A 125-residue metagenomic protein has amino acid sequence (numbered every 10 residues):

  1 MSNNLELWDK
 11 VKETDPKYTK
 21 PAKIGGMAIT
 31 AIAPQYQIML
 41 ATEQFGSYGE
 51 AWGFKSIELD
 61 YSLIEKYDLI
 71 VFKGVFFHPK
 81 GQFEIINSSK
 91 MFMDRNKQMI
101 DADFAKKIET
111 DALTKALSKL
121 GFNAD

Functional and structural regions predicted by a protein language model:
M1-I38: N-terminal, Lys/Arg- and Ser/Thr-rich interaction peptides
I32-D125: Positively charged, aromatic-enriched nucleic acid-contacting surfaces
